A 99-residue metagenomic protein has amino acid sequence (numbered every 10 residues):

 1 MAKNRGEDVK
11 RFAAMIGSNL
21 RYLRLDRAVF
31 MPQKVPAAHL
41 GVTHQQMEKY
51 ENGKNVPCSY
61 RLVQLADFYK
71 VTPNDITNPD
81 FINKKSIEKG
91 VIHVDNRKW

Functional and structural regions predicted by a protein language model:
M1-S18, Y22-A28: N-terminal flexible/basic segments that precede or flank functional cores
A2, T77-W99: Short, charged recognition helix plus adjacent turn of helix-turn-helix-like nucleic-acid-binding domains
S18-H39, Q64: Short basic helix-loop element that most often maps to the first helix and adjoining turn of HTH DNA-binding modules
L20, P36-A37, M47-Y50, I76: Conserved hydrophobic/aromatic packing and binding residues within compact polymer-binding modules
F30, V56-S59: Residue at a beta-strand N-cap/secondary-structure junction
L40-P57, F81: Recognition helix of helix-turn-helix/homeodomain-like DNA-binding domains that insert into the DNA major groove
C58-D75: DNA major-groove recognition helix of helix-turn-helix/homeodomain DNA-binding modules
